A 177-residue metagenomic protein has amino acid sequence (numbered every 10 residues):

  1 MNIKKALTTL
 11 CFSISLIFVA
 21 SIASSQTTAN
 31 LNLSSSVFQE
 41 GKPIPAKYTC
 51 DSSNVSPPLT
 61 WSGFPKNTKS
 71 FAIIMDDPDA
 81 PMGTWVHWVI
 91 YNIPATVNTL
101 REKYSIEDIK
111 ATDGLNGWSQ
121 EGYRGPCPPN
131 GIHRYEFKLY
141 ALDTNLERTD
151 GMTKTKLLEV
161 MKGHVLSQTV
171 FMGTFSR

Functional and structural regions predicted by a protein language model:
M1-A6: Positively charged n-region of N-terminal signal peptides that target proteins for export
L7, S21-S24: Intrinsic disorder/low-complexity segments
T9-L10, T28: N-terminal compositionally biased, intrinsically disordered segments and leader/signal-like regions
L10-V19: Bacterial N-terminal signal peptides
A23-R177: N-terminus-centered regions that define maturation/targeting leaders and the start of the first functional domain
